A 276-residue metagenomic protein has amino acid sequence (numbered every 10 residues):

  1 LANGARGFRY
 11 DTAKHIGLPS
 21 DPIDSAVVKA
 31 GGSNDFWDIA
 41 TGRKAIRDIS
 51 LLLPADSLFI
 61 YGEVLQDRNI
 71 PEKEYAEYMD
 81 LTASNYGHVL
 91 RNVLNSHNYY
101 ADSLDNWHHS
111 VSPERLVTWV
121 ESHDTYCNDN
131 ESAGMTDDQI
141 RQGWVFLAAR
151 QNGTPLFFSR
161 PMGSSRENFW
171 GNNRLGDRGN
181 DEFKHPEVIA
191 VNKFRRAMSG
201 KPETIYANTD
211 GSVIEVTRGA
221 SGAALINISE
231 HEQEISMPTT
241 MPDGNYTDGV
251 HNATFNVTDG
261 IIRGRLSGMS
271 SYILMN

Functional and structural regions predicted by a protein language model:
A2-N276: Active-site-proximal helices and loops of the catalytic beta/alpha 8
